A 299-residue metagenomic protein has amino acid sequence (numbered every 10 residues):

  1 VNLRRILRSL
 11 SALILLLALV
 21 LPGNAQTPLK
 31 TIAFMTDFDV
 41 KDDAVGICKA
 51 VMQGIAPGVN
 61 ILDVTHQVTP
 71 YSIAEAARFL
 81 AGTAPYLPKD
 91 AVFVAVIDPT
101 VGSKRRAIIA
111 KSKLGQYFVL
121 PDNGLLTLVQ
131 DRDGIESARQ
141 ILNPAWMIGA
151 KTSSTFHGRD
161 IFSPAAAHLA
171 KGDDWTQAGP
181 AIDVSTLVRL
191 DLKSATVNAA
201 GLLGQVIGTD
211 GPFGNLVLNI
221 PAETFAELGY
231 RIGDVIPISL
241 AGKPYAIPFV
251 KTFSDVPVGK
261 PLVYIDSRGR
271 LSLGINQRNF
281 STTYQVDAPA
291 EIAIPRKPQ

Functional and structural regions predicted by a protein language model:
V1-S11: Bacterial N-terminal signal peptides that target proteins for export
S9-P22: Bacterial N-terminal signal peptides
L29-T31, D43, G54-I61, Y71-R78 (+2 more regions): Active-site histidine-anchored catalytic micro-motif
A33-V40: N-terminal signal-anchor module of multipass membrane proteins
D63-T65: A short aromatic-anchored loop/beta-hairpin motif
K151-P221, A226-Y230: Anionic-ligand-binding alpha/beta catalytic cores of soluble enzymes and soluble regulatory domains that recognize
V217-Q285: A conserved acidic, glycine/proline-rich C-terminal tail/linker
